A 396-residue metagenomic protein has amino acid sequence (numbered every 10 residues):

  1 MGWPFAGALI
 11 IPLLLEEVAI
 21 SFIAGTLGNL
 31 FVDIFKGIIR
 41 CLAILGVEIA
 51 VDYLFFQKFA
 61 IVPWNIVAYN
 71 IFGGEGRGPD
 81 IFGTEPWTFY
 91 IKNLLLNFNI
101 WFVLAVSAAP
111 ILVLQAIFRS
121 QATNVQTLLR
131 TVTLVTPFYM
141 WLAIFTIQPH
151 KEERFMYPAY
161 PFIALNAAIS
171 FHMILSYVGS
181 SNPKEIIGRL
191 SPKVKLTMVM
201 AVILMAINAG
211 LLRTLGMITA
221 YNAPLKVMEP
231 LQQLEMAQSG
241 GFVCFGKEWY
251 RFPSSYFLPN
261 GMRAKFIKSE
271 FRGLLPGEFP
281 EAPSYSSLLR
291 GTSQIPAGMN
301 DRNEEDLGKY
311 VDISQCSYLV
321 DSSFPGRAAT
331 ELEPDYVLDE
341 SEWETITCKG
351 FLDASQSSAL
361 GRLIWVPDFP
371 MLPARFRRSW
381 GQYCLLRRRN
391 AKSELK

Functional and structural regions predicted by a protein language model:
M1, I11, L95, I147 (+5 more regions): Residues that form ligand- and interface-recognition hot spots within folded domains
M1-K151, A201, L215-G216, P325 (+1 more regions): Transmembrane-lumen/periplasm boundary regions of multi-pass, lipid-linked membrane glycan transferases
I11-L15, V106-P110, P161-S180: Transmembrane alpha-helical segments
F138-A143, Y160, Q232, F252: ER-lumen resident redox/N-glycosylation machinery signature
Y177-S323, W343, D368, R377-G381: Membrane-embedded, lumen/periplasm-facing catalytic core of multi-pass transferases that use lipid-linked donors
A329-A354: A short, gly/pro- and small-residue-rich
W365-K396: C-terminal helix/juxtamembrane-tail motif
